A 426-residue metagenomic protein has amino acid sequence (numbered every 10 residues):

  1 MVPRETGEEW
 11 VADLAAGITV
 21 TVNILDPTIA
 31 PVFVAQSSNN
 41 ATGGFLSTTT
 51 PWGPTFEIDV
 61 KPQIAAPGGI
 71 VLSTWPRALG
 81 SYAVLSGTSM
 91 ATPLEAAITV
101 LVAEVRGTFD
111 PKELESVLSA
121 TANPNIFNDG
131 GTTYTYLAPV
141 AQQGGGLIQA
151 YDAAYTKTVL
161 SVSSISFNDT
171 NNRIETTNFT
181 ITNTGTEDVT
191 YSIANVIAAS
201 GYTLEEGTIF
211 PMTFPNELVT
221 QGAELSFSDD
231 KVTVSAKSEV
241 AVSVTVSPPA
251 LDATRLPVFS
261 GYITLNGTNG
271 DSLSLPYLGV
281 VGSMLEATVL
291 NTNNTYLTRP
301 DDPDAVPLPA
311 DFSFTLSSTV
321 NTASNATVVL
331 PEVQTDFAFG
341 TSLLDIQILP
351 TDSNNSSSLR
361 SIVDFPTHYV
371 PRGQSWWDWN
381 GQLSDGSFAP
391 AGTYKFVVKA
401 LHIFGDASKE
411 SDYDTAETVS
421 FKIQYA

Functional and structural regions predicted by a protein language model:
M1-D302, V306, D406-T418: Loop-rich non-cytosolic ectodomains and luminal regions
T170-N178, T190, V306-S353, P371-Q382: Contiguous beta-strand segments within globular domains
V189-V196, S342, P390-F396: Short flexible loop/turn segments that cap and initiate beta-strands
I263, S375, F388-I403: A short tyrosine-centered beta-strand micro-motif
G282-V289, Y369-Q374, A426: Short, surface-exposed linear segments at secondary-structure transitions and domain or protein termini
S342-L344, F365-P371, E410-D414: Charged, helix-rich terminal subdomains or tails
N355-A389: Glycine-centered tight-turn motifs at strand-turn-strand junctions
Y394-A426: Non-catalytic C-terminal interaction regions
